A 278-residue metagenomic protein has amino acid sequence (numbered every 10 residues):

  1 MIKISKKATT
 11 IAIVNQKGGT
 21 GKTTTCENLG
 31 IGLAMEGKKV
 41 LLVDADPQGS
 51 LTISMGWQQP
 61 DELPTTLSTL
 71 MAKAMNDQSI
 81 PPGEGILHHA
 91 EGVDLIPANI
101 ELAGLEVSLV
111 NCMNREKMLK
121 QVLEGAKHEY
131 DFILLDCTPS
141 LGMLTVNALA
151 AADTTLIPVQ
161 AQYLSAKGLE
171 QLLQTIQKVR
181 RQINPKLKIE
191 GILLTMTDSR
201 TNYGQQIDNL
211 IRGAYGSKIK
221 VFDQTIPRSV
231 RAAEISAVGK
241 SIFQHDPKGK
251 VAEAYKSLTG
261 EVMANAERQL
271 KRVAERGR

Functional and structural regions predicted by a protein language model:
M1-R278: P-loop NTP-binding core
